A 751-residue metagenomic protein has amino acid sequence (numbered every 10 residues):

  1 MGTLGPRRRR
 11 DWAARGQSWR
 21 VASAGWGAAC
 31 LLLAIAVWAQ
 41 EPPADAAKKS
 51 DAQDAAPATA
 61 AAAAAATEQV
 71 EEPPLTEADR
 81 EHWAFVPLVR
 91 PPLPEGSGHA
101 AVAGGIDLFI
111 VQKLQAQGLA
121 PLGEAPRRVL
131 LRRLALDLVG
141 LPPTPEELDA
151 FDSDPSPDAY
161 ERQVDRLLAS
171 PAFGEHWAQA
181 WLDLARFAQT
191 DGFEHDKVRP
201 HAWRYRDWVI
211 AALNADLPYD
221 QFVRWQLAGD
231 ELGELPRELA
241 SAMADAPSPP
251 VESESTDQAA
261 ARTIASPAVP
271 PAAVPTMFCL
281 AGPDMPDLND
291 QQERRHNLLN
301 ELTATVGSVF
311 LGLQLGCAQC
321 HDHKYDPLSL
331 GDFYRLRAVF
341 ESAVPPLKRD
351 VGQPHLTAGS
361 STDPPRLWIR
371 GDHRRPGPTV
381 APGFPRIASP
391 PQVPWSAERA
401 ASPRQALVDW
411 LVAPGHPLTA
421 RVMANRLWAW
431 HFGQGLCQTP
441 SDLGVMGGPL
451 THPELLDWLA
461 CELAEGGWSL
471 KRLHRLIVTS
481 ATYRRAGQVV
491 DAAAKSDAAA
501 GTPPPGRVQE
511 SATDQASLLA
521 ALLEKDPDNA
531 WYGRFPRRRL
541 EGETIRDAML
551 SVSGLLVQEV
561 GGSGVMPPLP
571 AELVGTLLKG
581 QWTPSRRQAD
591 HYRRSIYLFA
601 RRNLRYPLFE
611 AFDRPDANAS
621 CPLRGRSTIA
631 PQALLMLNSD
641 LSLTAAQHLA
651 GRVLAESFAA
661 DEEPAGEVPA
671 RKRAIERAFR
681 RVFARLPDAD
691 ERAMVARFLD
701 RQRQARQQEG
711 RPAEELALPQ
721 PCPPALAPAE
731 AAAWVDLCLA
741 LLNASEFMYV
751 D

Functional and structural regions predicted by a protein language model:
M1-V21: N-terminal secretory signal peptides that target proteins for export/translocation
A22-A36: Bacterial N-terminal signal peptides
Q40-A101, A358: N-terminal pre-domain segments of enzymes
E41-E71, D245-I264, A498-V508, E662: Compositionally biased, proline/threonine/alanine/serine-rich low-complexity intrinsically disordered stretches
A100-R132, D137, L141-A172, F187-A242 (+13 more regions): Primarily short, surface-exposed interaction patches in extracytoplasmic proteins
E231-L232, P236, A240-M243, S255-D257 (+4 more regions): Sequence context surrounding c-type heme c attachment/ligation sites in exported
D409, P414, L418-R426, R594-I596 (+2 more regions): Active-site beta-strand/loop architecture of penicillin-binding DD-peptidases
L737: Globin-like tetrapyrrole-binding proteins
